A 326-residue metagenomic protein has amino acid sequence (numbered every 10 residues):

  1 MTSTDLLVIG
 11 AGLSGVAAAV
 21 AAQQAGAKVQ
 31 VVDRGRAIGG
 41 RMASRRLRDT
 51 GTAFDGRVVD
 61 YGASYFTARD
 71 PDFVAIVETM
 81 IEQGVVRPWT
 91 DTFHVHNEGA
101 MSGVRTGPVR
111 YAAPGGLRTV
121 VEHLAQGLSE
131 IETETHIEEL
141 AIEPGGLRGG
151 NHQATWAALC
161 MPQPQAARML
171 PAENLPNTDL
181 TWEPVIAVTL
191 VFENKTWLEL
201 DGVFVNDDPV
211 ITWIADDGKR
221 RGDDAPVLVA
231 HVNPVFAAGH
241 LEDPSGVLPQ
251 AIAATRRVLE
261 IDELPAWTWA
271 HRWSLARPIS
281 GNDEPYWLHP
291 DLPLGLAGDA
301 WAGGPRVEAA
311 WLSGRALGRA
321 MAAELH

Functional and structural regions predicted by a protein language model:
L7, Q23-F54: Glycine-rich FAD pyrophosphate-binding loop
L7-I9, V32, H152-A166, G314: Short hydrophobic core segments
A21, A43-F93: N-terminal FAD cofactor-binding segment of flavoenzymes
G39, D55-G56, A154-D201, I261-E263: Central helical "cap/lid" subdomain
Y65-R69, H94, E98-H123, L241-Q250: Short beta-strand to alpha-helix junction loop
T133-L147: A conserved short coil-to-beta-strand element within the FAD-binding core of flavoproteins
T189-L241, Q250-L259: Active-site substrate-recognition segment that forms the wall of the catalytic cavity or substrate channel
P249, A254-L292, A302: Flavin (FAD/FMN) cofactor-binding core of flavoprotein oxidoreductases
